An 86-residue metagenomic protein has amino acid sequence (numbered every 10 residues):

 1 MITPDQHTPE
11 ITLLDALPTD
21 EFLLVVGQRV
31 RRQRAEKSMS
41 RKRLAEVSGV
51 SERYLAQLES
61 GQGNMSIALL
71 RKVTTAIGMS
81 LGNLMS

Functional and structural regions predicted by a protein language model:
M1-R32: N-terminal flexible/basic segments that precede or flank functional cores
L24, A35-E36, N64: Short amphipathic helical patch at the helix-1/turn junction of helix-turn-helix
Q28-V47, K72: Short basic helix-loop element that most often maps to the first helix and adjoining turn of HTH DNA-binding modules
G49-N64: Recognition helix of helix-turn-helix/homeodomain-like DNA-binding domains that insert into the DNA major groove
S60, M79, S86: Short, conserved catalytic or interaction motifs in soluble domains
S66-N83: DNA major-groove recognition helix of helix-turn-helix/homeodomain DNA-binding modules
